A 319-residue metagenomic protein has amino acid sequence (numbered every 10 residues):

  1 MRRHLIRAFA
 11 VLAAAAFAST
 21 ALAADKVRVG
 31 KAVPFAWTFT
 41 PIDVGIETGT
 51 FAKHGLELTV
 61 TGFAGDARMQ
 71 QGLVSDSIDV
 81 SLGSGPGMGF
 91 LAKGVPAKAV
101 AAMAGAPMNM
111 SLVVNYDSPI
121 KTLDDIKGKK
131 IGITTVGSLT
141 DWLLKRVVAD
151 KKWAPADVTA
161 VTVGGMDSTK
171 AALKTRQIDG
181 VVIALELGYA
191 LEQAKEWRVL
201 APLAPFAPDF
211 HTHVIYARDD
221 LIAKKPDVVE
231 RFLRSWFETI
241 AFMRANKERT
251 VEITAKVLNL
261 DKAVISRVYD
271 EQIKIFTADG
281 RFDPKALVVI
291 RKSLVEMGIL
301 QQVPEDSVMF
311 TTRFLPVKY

Functional and structural regions predicted by a protein language model:
M1-F9: Bacterial N-terminal signal peptides that target proteins for export
F17-A23: Sec/Tat signal peptide C-region and signal peptidase I cleavage site
A24-D25, Y319: Bacterial Sec-exported substrate-binding components of ABC uptake systems
D25-A154, A160-A172, D179-E186, V199-D209: Short, glycine-/small- and polar/acidic-enriched structural segments that line small-molecule recognition paths
G49, Q71, S75, K98 (+13 more regions): Solvent-exposed, polar/charged alpha-helical surfaces in well-ordered, non-transmembrane soluble domains, broadly
P86, D167-K256: Pocket-lining segment of extracytoplasmic ligand-binding domains
A223-Q301: Secondary-structure end/capping motifs
L294-Y319: Conserved C-terminal helix/tail region of periplasmic/extracytoplasmic solute-binding proteins
